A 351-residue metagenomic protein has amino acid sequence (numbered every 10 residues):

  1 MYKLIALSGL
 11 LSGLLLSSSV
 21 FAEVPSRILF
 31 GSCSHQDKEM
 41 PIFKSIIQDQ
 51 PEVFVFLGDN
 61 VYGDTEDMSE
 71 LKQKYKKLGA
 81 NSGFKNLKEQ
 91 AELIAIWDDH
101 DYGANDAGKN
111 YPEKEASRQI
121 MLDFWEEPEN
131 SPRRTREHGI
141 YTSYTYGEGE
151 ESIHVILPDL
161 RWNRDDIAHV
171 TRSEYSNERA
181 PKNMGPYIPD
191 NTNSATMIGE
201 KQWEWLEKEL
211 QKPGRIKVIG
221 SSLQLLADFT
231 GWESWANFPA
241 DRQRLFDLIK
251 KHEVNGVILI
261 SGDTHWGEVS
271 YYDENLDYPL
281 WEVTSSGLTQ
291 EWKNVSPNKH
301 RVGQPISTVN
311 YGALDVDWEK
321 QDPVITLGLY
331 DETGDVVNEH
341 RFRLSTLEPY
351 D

Functional and structural regions predicted by a protein language model:
M1-G9: Bacterial N-terminal signal peptides that target proteins for export
S17-S18: N-terminal signal peptide c-region/cleavage motif recognized by signal peptidases
E23-D351: Metal-dependent phosphoester/phosphodiester hydrolase catalytic core
